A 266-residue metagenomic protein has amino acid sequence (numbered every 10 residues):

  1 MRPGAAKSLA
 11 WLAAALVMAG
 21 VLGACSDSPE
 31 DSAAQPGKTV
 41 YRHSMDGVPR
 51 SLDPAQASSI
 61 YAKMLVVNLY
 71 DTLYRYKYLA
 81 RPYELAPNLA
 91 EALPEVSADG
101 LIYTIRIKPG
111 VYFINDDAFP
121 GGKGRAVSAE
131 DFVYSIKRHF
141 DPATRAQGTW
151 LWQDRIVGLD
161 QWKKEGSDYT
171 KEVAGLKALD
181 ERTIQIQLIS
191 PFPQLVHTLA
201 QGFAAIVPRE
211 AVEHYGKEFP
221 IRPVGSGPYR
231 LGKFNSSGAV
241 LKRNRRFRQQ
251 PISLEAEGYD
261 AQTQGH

Functional and structural regions predicted by a protein language model:
M1-L12: Bacterial N-terminal signal peptides that target proteins for export
V21-A24: C-terminal motif of bacterial Sec signal peptides marking the signal peptidase cleavage site
S26-S28: Bacterial signal peptide processing site
G37-G47, I102-R106, F132, I184-I186 (+3 more regions): Short, well-ordered beta-strand elements
S44-A98, V224: N-terminal lobe/hinge region of extracytoplasmic solute-binding protein
G47-V66, L89, D117-K123, G148 (+1 more regions): A structural "hinge/loop" feature
K77-A80, V157-R182, Q187-H266: Gly/Pro-rich hinge or "lid" segments in bacterial periplasmic/extracellular proteins
A92-L151, Q185: Aromatic- and charge-enriched surface segment that lines or borders ligand/interaction sites
